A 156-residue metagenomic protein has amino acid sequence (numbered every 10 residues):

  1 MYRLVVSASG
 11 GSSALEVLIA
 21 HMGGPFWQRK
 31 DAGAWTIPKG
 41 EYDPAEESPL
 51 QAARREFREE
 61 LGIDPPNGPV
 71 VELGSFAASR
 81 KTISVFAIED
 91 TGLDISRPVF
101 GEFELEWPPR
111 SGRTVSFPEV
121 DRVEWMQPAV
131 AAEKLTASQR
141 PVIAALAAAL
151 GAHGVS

Functional and structural regions predicted by a protein language model:
M1-I37: N-terminal strand-loop-strand
V6-A8, G24-W27, D43-P44, S79-T82 (+1 more regions): Short, charged/polar surface micro-motifs in flexible loops or helix N-caps
R29, A45, K134: Residues that scaffold the ATP/ADP-binding catalytic core of kinase and kinase-like folds
I37-L73, Q127: The catalytic Nudix box helix
G74-G112, E124, L146: Active-site-adjacent beta-strand/loop module that shapes the phosphate/pyrophosphate-binding cleft
R113-A132: Alpha-helix-centered segments that form part of catalytic cores
P128-S156: Charged phosphate-binding loop/patch that engages nucleotide di/tri-phosphates or the phosphate backbone of nucleic
